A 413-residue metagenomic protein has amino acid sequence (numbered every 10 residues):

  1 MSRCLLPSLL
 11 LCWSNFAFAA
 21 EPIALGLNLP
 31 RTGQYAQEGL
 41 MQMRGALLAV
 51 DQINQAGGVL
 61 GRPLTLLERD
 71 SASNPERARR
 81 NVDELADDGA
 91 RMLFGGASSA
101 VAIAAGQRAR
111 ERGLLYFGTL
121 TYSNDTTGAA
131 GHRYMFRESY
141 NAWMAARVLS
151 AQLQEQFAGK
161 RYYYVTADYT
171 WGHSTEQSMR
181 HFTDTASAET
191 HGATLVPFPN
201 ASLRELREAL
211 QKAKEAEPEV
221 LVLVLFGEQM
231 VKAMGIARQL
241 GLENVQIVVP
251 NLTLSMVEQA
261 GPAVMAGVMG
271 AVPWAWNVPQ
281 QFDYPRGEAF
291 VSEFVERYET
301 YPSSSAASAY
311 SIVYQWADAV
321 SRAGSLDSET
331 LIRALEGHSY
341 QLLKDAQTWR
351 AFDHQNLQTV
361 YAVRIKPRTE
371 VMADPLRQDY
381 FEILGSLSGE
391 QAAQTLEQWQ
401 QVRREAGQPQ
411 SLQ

Functional and structural regions predicted by a protein language model:
A20, R44-L66, T185-E189: Signal peptide-proximal N-terminal region of secreted/periplasmic/extracellular or secretory-lumen proteins
P22-A24, Q37-Q42, G58-G128, E138 (+2 more regions): Beta-alpha junction/loop-to-helix N-cap segments that form part of ligand/metal-binding clefts
P22-L47, R69-P75, A97, V165-H173 (+2 more regions): Extracytoplasmic "Venus flytrap"
I23, S339-Q413: Solvent-exposed, acidic/polar segments of extracytosolic/periplasmic ligand-binding ectodomains
R80, N124-D125, H132-Q239, Q281-P285: Extracellular/periplasmic Venus flytrap/periplasmic-binding protein
L85-A97, F117-T119, Y163-T166, E217-G227 (+3 more regions): Periplasmic-binding protein-like
A237-Y310, R322-L326, L376-L412: Extracellular/periplasmic periplasmic-binding protein-like sensory domains
